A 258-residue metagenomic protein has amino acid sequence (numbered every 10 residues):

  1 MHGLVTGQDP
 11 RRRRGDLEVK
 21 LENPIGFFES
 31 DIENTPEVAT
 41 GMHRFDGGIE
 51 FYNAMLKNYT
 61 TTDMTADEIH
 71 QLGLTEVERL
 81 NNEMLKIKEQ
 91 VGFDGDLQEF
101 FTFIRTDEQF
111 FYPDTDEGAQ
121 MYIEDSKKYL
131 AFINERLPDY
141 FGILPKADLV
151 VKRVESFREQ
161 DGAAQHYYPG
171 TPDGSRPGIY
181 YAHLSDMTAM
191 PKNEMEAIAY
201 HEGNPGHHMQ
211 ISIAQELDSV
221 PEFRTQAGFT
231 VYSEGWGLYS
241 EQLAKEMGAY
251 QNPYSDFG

Functional and structural regions predicted by a protein language model:
M1-G258: N-terminal maturation segment of proteins
